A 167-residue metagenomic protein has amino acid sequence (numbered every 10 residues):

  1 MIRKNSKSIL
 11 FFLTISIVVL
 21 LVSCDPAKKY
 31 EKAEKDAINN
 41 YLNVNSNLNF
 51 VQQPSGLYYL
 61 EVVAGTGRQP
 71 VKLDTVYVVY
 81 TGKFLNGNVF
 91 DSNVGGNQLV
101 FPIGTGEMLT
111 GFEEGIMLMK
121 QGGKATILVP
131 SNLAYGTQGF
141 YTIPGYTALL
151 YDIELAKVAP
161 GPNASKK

Functional and structural regions predicted by a protein language model:
I2-I9, L20-K167: Cross-family detector of peptidyl-prolyl cis-trans isomerase
